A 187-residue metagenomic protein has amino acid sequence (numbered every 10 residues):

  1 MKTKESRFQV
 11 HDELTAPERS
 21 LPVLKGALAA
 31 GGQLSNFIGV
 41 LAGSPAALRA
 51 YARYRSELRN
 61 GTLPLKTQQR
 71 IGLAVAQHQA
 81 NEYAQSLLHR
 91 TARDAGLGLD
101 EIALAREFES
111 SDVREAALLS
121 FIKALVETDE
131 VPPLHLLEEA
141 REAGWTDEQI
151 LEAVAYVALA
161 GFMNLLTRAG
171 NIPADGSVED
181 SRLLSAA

Functional and structural regions predicted by a protein language model:
M1-A187: Hydrophobic alpha-helical segments
